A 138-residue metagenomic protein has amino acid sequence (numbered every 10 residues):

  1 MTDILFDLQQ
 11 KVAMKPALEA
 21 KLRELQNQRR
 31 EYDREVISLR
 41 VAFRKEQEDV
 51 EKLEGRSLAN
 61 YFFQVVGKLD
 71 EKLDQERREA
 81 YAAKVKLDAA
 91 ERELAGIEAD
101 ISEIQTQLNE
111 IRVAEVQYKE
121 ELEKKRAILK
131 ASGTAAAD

Functional and structural regions predicted by a protein language model:
M1-N27, D70, R77-Y81, K130-A137: Short, charge-rich amphipathic alpha-helices with coiled-coil/heptad character
L18-D33, Y81-V113: Long amphipathic alpha-helical coiled-coil segments
Y32-E71, I97-A136: Extended alpha-helical coiled-coil "stalk/arm" regions that act as elongated linkers or oligomerization scaffolds
F43-E46, V50, E76, A80-A83 (+1 more regions): Long, soluble alpha-helical segments
